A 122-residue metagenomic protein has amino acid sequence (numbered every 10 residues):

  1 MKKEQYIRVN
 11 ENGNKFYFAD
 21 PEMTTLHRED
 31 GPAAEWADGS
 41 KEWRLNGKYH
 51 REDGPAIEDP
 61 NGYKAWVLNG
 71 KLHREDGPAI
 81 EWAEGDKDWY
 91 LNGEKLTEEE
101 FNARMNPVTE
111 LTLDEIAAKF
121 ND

Functional and structural regions predicted by a protein language model:
M1-D122: Glycine/tyrosine- and acidic-biased, solvent-exposed loop/turn segments at the edges of beta-strands
